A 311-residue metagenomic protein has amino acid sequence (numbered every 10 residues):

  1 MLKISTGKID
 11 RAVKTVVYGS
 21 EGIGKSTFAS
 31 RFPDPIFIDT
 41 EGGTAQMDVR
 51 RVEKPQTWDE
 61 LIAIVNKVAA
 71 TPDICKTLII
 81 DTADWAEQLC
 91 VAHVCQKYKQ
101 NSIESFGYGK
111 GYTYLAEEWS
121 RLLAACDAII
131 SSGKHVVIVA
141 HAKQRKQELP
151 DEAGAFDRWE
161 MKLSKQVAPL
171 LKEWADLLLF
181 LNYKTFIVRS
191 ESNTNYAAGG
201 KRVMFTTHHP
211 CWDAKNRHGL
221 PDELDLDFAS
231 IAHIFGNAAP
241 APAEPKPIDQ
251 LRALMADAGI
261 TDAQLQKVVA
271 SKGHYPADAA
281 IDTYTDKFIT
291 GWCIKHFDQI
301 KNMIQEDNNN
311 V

Functional and structural regions predicted by a protein language model:
L2, K8, I23, F32 (+3 more regions): Interfaces that engage single-stranded nucleic acids at replication/repair/recombination sites
L2-V91: Conserved P-loop
T27-A29, A128, L170-L171: Hydrophobic/aromatic ligand-binding patch that stacks against planar heteroaromatic rings of cofactors or nucleotides
R31-F32, S131-G133, W174-D176: Short, well-ordered loop/turn elements at secondary-structure boundaries
P35-F37, V136, L178-F180: Short, well-ordered beta-strand core segments
A63-N66, A70, A124-A128, A253-A256: Surface-exposed alpha-helical segments enriched in charged/polar residues
W85-Q166: P-loop NTPase motor core
R145-Q250: Conserved GTP-binding G-domain of TRAFAC-class P-loop NTPases and closely related GTPase folds
